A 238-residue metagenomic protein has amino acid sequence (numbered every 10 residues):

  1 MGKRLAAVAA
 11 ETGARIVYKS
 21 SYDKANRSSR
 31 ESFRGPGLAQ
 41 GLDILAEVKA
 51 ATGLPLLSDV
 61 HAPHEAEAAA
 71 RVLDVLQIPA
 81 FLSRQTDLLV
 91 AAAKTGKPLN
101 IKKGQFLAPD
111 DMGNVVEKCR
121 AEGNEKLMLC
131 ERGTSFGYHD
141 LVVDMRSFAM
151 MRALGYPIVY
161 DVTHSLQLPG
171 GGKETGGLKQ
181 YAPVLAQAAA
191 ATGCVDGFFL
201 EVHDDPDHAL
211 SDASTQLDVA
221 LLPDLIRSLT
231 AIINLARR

Functional and structural regions predicted by a protein language model:
K3-T12, F33-L57, A92-P98, F148-I158 (+3 more regions): Alpha-helix-loop-beta-strand connector modules within alpha/beta enzyme cores
A9-A14, T52, R120-L127: Short helix-capping segments at alpha-helix termini
A14-S21, P55-V60, Y160-V162, D196-H203: Short beta-strand segments at enzyme active-site cores
I16-L38, V202-D212: Glycine-rich, proline-tolerant flexible connector loops at the mouths of alpha/beta enzymes
E31-A39, Q77-L82, Y138-M145, L166-C194 (+2 more regions): Active-site-adjacent loop and "lid" segments of alpha/beta metabolic enzymes
P36-G37, A51-E65, D74-D87, K97-P109 (+1 more regions): Catalytic beta/alpha-barrel core
A68, L88-A91: A short acidic, amphipathic alpha-helical/loop segment
G96, N100-V202: Catalytic alpha/beta core domains of metabolic enzymes, predominantly
